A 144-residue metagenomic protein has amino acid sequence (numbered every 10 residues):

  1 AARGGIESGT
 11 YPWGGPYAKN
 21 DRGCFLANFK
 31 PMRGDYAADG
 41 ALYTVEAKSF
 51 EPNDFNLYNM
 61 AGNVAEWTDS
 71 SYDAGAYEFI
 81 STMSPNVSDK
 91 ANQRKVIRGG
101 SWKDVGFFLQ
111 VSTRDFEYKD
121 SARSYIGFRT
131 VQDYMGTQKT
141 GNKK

Functional and structural regions predicted by a protein language model:
A1-V111, V131, K139-K144: Functional-site microenvironments in short loops/helix caps that host divalent-cation chemistry
P85-D89, D115-A122: Short proline/glycine-enriched turn/loop segments at secondary-structure junctions
K119-S121, I126, Q132-D133: Catalytic loop of the DD-peptidase/beta-lactamase superfamily, centered on the K-T-G motif and neighboring
